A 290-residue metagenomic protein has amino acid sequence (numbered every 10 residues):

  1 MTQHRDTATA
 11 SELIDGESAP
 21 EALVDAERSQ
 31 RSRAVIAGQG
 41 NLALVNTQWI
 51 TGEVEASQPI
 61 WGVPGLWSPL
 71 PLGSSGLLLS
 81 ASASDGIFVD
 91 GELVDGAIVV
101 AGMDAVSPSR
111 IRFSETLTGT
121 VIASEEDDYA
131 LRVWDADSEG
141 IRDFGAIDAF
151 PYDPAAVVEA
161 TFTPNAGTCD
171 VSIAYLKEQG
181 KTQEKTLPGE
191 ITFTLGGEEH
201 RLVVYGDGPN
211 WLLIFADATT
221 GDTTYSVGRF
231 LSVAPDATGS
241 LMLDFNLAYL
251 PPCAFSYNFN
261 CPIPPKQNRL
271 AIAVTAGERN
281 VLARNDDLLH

Functional and structural regions predicted by a protein language model:
M1-E17, L288-H290: Actinobacteria-biased recognition of intrinsically disordered, low-complexity terminal regions
L13-P64: N-terminal cleavable signal peptides for secretion/export
R28-R31, A234-H290: Long, compositionally biased interface segments
G52-A105: Forkhead-associated
W61-V63, D90, F113-E115, T194-E198 (+1 more regions): Short strand-coil-strand connectors
G91-V94, I98-Y129, R142-D143: Phosphate/adenylate-binding glycine loop and adjacent helical scaffold
T120-K185: Surface-exposed beta-loop interaction hotspot
G189-A237, N246: Acidic/His-leaning functional-site neighborhoods
